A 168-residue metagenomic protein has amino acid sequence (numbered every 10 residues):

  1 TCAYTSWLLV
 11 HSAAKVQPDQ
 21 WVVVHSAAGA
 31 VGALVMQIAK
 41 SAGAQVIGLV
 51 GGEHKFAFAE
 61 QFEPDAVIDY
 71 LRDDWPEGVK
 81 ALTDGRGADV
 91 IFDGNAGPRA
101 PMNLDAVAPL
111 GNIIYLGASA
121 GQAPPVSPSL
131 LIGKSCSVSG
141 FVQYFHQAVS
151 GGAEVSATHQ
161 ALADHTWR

Functional and structural regions predicted by a protein language model:
T1-D73: Mid-domain Rossmann-like dinucleotide-binding core that forms the NAD(H)/NADP(H) cofactor-binding site
P18-Q20, A88, L110: Phosphate-coordination loops involved in phosphoryl transfer and adenosine-cofactor binding
V23, I68, D89-F92, I114: N-terminal Rossmann-like NAD(P) cofactor-binding module of classical short-chain dehydrogenase/reductase
S26-A27, N95, A118: NAD(P)H cofactor-binding loop motif with strongest signal on the N-terminal glycine-rich segment
A42, V50, P98-W167: Glycine-rich phosphate-binding loop and adjacent beta-alpha segment of Rossmann(oid) nucleotide-cofactor-binding
D74-G85: Short amphipathic alpha-helix with an adjacent loop that forms part of the alpha/beta core around
